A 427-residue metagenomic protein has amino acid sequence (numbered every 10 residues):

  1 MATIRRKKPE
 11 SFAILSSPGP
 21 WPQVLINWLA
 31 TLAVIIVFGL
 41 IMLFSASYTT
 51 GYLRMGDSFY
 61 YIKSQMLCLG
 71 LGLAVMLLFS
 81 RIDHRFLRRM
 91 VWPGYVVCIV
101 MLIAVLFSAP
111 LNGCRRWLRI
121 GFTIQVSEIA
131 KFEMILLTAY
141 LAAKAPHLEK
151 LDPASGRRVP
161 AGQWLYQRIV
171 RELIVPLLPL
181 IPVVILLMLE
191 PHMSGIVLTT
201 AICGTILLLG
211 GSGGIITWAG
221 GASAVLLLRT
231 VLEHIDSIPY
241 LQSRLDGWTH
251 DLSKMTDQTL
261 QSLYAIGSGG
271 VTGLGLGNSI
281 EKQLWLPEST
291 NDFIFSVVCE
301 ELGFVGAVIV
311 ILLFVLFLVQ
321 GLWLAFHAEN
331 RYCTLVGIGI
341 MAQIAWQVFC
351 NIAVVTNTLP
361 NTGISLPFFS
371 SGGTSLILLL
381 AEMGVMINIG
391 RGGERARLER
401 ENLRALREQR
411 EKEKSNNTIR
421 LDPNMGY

Functional and structural regions predicted by a protein language model:
A2-A30, V34-I35, I41-E190, I352-P367 (+3 more regions): Membrane-helix boundary/helix-loop-helix interface segments in multi-pass membrane proteins
L67-V75, E301-G321: Hydrophobic alpha-helical transmembrane segments
W92-P93, C98-I99, V170-L189, M193-E233: Hydrophobic alpha-helical segments of polytopic membrane proteins
I103, K131, G204-T205, A345: Hydrophobic residues within the alpha-helical transmembrane core of Major Facilitator Superfamily
L111-W117, I216-V310, E329-V336: Hydrophobic, glycine- and aromatic-enriched re-entrant/interface helices and adjoining loop segments
R157-E172, L322-A342: Membrane-interface helix-loop-helix junctions at transmembrane boundaries of multi-pass membrane enzymes, predominantly
V197, A201-I216, I280-G306, G363-I377: Interfacial segments of multi-pass membrane proteins
A325-G363, F369: Loop-to-helix entry and N-terminal half of a specific, functionally important transmembrane alpha helix in multi-pass
